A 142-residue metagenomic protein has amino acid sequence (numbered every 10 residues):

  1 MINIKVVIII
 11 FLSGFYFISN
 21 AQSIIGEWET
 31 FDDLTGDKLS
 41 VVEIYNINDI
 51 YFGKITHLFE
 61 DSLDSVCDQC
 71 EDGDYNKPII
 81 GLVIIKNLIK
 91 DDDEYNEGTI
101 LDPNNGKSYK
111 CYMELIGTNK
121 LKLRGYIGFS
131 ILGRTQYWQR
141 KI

Functional and structural regions predicted by a protein language model:
M1-S23: Bacterial Sec-dependent N-terminal signal peptides
Q22-E27, D91-G98, N119-K122: Short, hydrophobic/aromatic-rich segments at coil-to-beta transitions
I24-D37, Q136-K141: K/E-rich alpha-helical interaction surfaces of small helical-bundle regulatory domains
T30-D32, D37-D102, S108-Y109: Central antiparallel beta-sheet cores of small beta-barrel/beta-sandwich binding domains
D33-T35, P103, E114, G128-F129: Short polar/acidic secondary-structure junctions
N46, K90, L115-I116, R140: Generic beta-strand structural signal
P103-N119: C-terminal/domain-terminus segments
T118-K120, I127-I142: Edge beta-strand at a domain terminus
